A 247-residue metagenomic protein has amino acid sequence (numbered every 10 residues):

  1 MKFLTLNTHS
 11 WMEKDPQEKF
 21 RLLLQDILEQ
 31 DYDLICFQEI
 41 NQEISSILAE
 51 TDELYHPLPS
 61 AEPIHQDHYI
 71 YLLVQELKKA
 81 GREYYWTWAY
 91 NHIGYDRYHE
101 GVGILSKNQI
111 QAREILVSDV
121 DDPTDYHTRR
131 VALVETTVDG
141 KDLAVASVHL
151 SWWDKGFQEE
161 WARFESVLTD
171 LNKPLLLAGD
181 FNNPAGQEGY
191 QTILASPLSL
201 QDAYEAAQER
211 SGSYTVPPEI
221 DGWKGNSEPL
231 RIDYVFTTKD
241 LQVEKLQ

Functional and structural regions predicted by a protein language model:
M1-D96: N-terminal, active-site-proximal structural segment of metallo-dependent hydrolase catalytic domains
M1-L4, Y98-V102, S106-Q111, H127-S147 (+1 more regions): Beta-strand-turn-beta hairpins that frame and shape the catalytic cleft of phosphate-ester-processing enzymes
H9, I40-N41, H92, H149-S151 (+2 more regions): Catalytic metal-binding/acid-base residues of hydrolase active sites
H9-E13, S60, Y90-N91, V117-P123 (+1 more regions): Surface-exposed cleft-lining segments at the edges of enzyme active sites
L72-A80, D96-R113, N226-V243: Conserved beta strand-loop-helix elements of the APE1-like EEP
R130-A146, G156-Y190: His/acidic metal-ligating clusters that form di-metal
D154-K155, T169-L175, N182-Q247: Metal-dependent phosphoester-hydrolase catalytic domains
